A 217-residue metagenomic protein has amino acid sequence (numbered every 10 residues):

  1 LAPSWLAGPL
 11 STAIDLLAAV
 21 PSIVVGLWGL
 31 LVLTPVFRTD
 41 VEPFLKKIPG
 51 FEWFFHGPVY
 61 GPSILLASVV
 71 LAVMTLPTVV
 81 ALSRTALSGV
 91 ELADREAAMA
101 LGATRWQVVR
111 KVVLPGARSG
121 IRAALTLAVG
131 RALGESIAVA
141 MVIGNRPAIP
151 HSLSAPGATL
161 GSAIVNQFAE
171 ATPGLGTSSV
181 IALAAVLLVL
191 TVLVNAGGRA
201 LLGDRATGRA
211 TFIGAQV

Functional and structural regions predicted by a protein language model:
L1-G29, R95, G208-V217: Cytoplasmic-entry segments and transmembrane alpha-helices of multi-pass inner-membrane transporters
S4, T104-R105: Short coil/turn motifs that cap or connect alpha-helices
A13-V20, L33, V69-V79, V129-L133 (+2 more regions): Hydrophobic transmembrane alpha-helices
L16-V20, V24-V25, V79-R84, V90-E91 (+2 more regions): Transmembrane alpha-helices
A19-V20, I121, A128-A132, L160 (+3 more regions): Hydrophobic transmembrane alpha-helical segments of multi-pass transport and channel proteins
L27-V73, G144: Membrane-interfacial helix termini and adjacent extracytoplasmic/periplasmic loops of multi-pass transporters
V139-L188: Interhelical loop and adjacent transmembrane-helix boundary motif in polytopic membrane transport permeases
L190, V194-V217: Cytosolic-side transmembrane-helix boundaries in multi-pass membrane proteins
